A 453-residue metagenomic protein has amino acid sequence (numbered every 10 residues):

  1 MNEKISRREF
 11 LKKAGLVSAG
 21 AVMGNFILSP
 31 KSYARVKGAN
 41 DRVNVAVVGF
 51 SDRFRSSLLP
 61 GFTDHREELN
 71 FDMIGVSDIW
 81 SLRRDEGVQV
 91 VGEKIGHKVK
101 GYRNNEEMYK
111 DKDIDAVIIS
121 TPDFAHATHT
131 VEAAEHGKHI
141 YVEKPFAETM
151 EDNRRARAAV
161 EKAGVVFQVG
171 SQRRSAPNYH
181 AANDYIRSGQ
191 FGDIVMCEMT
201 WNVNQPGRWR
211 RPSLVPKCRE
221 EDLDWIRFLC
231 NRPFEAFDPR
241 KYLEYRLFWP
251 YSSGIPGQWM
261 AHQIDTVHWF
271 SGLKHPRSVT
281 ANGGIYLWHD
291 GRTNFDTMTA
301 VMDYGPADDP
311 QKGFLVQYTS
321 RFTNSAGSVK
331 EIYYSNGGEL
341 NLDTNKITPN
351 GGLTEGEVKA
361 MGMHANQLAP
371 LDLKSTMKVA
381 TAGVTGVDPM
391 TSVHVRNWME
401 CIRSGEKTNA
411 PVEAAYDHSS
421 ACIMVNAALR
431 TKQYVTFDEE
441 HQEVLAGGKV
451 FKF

Functional and structural regions predicted by a protein language model:
M1-H139, E151-V166: N-terminal glycine-/serine-/threonine-rich beta1-alpha1-beta2 phosphate-ribose binding loop of Rossmann-like
L11, T63, V88, E106-Y109 (+10 more regions): Non-transmembrane alpha-helical segments in soluble domains of secreted/periplasmic/extracellular proteins
N44-V47, M73-D78, I118-S120, Y141-V142 (+7 more regions): Structural recognition of the beta-strand scaffold that forms the well-ordered cores of secreted hydrolase catalytic
F54, L58, G101, H126 (+4 more regions): Conserved donor sugar-nucleotide recognition element shared by glycan-biosynthetic enzymes
W80-R83, Y102, P122-H126, F146-E148 (+4 more regions): Short, solvent-exposed turn/loop segments enriched in Gly/Ser/Thr/Pro and often Arg
I119-T121, K138, E143, V169-G170 (+2 more regions): Conserved beta-strand->loop/alpha-helix structural units within folded catalytic cores of enzymes with alpha/beta
H139, F146-R227: A contiguous active-site-proximal alpha/beta segment in oxidoreductase catalytic domains
H180-A181, D193, E198-N202, G207-E413 (+1 more regions): Contiguous beta-strand/loop segments that form the cofactor/metal-binding neighborhood of enzyme cores
